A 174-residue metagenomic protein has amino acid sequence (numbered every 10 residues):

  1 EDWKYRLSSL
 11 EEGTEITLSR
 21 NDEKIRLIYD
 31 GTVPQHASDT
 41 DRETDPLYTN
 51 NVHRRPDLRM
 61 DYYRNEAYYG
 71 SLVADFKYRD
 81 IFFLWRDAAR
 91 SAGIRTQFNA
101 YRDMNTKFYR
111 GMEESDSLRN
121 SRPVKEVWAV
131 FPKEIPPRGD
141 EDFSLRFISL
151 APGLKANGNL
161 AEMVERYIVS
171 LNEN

Functional and structural regions predicted by a protein language model:
D2-N174: Catalytic core segments in nucleotide and nucleic-acid processing enzymes
